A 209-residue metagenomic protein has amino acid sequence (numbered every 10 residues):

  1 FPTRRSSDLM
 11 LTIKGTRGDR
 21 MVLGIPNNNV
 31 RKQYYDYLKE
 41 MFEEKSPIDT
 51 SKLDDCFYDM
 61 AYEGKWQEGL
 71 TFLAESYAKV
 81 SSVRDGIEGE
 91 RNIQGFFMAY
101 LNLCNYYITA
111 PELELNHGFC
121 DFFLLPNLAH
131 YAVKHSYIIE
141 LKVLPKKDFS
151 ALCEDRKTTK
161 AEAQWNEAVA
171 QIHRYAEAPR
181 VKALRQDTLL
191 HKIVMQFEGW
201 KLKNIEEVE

Functional and structural regions predicted by a protein language model:
F1-S6: Short, small-residue-biased leader/transition segments that mark boundaries at the very start of proteins
L9: Glycine-centered, phosphate/nucleic-acid-interacting loop/turn motifs that mediate DNA/RNA or nucleotide
T12-K45: Accessory beta->alpha helical hairpin/"wing" motif in late/C-terminal subdomains of nucleic-acid enzymes
T16, R20, K39, S51 (+4 more regions): Generic, low-specificity signal for short hydrophobic/alpha-helical stretches with a mild N-terminal bias, encompassing
L23, Y58, Y62, D85-G86 (+1 more regions): Generic alpha-helical structural element
Y34-L70: Long, non-coiled-coil amphipathic alpha-helical linker/lever segments that couple catalytic cores to other domains
W66-E209: Structural signature of nuclease core domains in nucleic-acid processing machines
